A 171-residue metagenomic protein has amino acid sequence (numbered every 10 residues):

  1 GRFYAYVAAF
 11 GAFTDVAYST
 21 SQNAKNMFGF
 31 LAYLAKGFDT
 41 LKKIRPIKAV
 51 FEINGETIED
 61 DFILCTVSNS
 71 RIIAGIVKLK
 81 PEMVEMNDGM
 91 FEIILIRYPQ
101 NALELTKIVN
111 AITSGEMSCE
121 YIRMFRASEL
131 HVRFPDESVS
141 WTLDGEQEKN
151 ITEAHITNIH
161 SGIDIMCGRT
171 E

Functional and structural regions predicted by a protein language model:
G1-E171: Long C-terminal subdomains/extensions of small-metabolite kinases
